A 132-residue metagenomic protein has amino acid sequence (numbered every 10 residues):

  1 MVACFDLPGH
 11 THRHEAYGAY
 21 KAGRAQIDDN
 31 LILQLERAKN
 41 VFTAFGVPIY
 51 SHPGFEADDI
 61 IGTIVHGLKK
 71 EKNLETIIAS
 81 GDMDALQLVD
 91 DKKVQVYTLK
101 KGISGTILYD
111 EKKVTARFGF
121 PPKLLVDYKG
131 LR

Functional and structural regions predicted by a protein language model:
M1-F5, G9-K21, Q34-N40: Extended, highly charged clamp/arch subdomains and adjacent linkers that form or line substrate-binding channels
A22-R132: Extended two-metal-dependent nuclease catalytic cores across DNA- and RNA-processing enzymes
